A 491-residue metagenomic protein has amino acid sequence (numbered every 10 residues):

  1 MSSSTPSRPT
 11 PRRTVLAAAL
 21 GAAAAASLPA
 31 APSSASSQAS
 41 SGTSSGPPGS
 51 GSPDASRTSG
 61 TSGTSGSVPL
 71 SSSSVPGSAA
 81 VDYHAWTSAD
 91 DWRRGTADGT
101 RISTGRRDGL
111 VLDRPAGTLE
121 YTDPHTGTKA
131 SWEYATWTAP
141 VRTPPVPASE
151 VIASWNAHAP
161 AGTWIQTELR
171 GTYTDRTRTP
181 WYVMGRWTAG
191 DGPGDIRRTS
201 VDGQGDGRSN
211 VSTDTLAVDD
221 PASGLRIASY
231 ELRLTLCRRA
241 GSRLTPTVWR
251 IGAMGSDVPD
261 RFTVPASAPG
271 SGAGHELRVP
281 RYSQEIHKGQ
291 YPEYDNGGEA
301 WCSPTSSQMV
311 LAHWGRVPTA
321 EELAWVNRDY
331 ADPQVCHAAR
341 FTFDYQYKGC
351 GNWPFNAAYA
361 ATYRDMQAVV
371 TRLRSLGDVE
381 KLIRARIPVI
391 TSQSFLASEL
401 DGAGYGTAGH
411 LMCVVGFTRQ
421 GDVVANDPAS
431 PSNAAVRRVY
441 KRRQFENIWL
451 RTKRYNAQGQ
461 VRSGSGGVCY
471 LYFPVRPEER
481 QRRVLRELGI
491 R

Functional and structural regions predicted by a protein language model:
M1-T10, G21-A26: N-terminal secretory signal peptides
T14-S33: N-terminal export signals
A30-P76, P259-D260: C-terminal segment of N-terminal export signals and the immediately downstream linker at the start of the mature
A80-A130, A135, T143-V146, G162 (+6 more regions): Noncatalytic regulatory segments and standalone regulatory/sensor domains
A130-Y134, W325-I490: Conserved active-site-adjacent core of cysteine acyl-enzyme catalytic domains
P147-A159: A short beta-strand element within beta-rich, extracytoplasmic domains of secreted/secretory-pathway proteins
T235-G349, I490-R491: Active-site-adjacent structural segments surrounding the nucleophilic cysteine of cysteine proteases and isopeptidases
